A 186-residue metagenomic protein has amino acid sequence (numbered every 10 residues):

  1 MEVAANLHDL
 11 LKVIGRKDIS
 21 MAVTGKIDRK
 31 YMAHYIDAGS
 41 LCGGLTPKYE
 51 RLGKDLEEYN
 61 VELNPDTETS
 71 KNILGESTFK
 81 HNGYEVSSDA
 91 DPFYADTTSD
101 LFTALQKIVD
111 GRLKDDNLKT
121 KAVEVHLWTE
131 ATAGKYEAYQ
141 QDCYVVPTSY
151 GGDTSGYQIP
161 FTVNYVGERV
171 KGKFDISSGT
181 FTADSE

Functional and structural regions predicted by a protein language model:
M1-L7: N-terminal amphipathic/hydrophobic targeting modules at extreme N-termini, encompassing cleavable Sec/SRP-type signal
E2, K173-E186: Intrinsically disordered, low-complexity terminal/linker regions enriched in Pro/Ser/Gly and acidic residues
N6, M32, A122-E124: Intrinsically disordered, low-complexity regions enriched for glutamine and histidine
L10-I14, G44, K48, A104 (+4 more regions): Low-complexity, intrinsically disordered/propeptide-like segments
L11-A95, V145-S155: Solvent-exposed edge beta-strands and adjacent loop segments that serve as assembly or binding interfaces
A22-K26, L74-Q140, K171-I176: Extracellular/virion structural assembly segments
K54-E57, V125-K171: Short beta-strand and beta-hairpin "edge-sheet" elements
K107-L113, C143-P147, N164, T180-S185: Short, low-complexity, polar/charged sequence segments that are solvent-exposed and flexible
